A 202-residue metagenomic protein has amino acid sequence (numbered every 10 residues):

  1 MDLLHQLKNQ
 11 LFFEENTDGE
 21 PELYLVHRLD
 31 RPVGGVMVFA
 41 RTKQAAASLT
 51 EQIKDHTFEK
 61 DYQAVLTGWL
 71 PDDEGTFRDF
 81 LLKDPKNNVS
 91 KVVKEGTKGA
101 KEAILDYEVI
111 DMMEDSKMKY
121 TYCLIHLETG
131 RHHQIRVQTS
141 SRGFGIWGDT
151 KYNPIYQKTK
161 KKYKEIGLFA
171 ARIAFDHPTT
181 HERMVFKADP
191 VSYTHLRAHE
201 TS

Functional and structural regions predicted by a protein language model:
M1-R197, S202: RNA pseudouridine synthases
